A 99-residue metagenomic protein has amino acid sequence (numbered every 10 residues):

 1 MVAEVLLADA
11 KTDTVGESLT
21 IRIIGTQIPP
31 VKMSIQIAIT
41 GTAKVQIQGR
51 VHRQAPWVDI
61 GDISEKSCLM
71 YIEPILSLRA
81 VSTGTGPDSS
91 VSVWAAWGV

Functional and structural regions predicted by a protein language model:
M1-Q27: Transition segment at domain starts
E4, S18-T20, H52-D62: Tryptophan-centered short beta-strand motifs
A8-T12, W57-K66: Solvent-exposed serine/threonine-rich low-complexity stretches and specific carbohydrate-binding patches
L19-G25, K66-E73: Exposed aromatic-hydrophobic patches
T20-Q46, L78-A80: Beta-rich globular "head" domains
P29-I35, I72-W94: Noncatalytic modules at the cell exterior or secretory-pathway interfaces, chiefly beta-strand-rich lectin/adhesion
T40-D59, W94: Short, surface-exposed beta-strand/strand-loop-strand elements in extracellular ectodomains
